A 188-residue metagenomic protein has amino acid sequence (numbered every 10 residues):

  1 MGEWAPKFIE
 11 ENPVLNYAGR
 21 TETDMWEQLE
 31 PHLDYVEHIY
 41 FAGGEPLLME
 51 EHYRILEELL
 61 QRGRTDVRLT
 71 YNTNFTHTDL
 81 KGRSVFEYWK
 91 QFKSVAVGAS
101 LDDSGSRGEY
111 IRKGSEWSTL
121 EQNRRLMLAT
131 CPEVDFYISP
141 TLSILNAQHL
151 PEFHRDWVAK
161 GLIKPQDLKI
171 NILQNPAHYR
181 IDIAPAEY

Functional and structural regions predicted by a protein language model:
M1-T23, L33-E50, R62-K81, W89-Q122 (+2 more regions): Core AdoMet radical
M25-L29, I55, S84-V85, E116-M127 (+1 more regions): A general structural detector for well-ordered alpha-helical segments in enzyme core domains, enriched
L29-H32, E51, H149: Residue-level recognition of alpha-helix termini/interfacial anchor residues
H52, L56-L59: Histidine-anchored nucleotide/phosphate-binding helix
V85-S94, L128-C131, V158-G161: Acidic (Asp/Glu)-rich catalytic clusters
P132-F136, H154: Charged, low-complexity intrinsically disordered regions
I144-K160: Catalytic cores of alpha/beta
